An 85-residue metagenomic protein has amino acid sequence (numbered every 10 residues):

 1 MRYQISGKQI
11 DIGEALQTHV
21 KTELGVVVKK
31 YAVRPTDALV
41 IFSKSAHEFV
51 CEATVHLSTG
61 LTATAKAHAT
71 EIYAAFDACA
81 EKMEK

Functional and structural regions predicted by a protein language model:
M1-K85: N-terminal, polar/charged subdomain of small-to-medium soluble alpha/beta proteins
